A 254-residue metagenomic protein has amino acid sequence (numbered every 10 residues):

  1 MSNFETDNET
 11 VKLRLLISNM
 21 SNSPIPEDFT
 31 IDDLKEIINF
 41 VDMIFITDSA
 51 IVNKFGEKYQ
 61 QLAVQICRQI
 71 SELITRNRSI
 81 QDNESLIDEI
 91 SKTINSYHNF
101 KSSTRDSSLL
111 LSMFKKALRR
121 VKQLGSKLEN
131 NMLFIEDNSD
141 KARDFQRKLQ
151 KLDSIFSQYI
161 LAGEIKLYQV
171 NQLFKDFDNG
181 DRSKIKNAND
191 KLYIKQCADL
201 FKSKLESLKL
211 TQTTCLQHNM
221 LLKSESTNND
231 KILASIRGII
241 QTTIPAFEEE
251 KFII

Functional and structural regions predicted by a protein language model:
M1-I155, Y159-F174: Leu/Val/Ala/Ile-rich N-terminal alpha-helices, chiefly Sec-type signal peptides and the beginnings
D176-I254: Long amphipathic all-alpha helical oligomerization modules
